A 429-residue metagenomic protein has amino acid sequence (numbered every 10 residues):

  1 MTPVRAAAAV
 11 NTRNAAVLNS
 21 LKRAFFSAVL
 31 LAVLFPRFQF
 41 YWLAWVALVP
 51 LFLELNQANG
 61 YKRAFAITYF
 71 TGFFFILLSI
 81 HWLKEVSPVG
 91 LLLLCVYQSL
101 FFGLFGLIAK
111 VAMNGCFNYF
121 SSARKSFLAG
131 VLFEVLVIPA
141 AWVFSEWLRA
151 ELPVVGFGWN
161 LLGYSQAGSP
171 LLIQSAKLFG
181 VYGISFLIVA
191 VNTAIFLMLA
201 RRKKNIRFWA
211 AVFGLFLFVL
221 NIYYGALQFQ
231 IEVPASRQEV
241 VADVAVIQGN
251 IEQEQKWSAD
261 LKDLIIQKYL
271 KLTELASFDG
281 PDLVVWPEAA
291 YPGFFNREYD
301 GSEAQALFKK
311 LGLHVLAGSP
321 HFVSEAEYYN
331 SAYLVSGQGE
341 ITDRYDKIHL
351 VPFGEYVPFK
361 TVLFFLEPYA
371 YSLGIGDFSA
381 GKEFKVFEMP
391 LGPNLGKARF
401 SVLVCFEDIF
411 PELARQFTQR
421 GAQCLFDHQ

Functional and structural regions predicted by a protein language model:
T2-I231: Membrane-embedded alpha-helical bundles of multi-pass enzymes that act on lipidic or dolichyl-linked glycan substrates
L227-Q429: Soluble catalytic domains of enzymes that build or remodel membrane lipids, polysaccharides, and related
